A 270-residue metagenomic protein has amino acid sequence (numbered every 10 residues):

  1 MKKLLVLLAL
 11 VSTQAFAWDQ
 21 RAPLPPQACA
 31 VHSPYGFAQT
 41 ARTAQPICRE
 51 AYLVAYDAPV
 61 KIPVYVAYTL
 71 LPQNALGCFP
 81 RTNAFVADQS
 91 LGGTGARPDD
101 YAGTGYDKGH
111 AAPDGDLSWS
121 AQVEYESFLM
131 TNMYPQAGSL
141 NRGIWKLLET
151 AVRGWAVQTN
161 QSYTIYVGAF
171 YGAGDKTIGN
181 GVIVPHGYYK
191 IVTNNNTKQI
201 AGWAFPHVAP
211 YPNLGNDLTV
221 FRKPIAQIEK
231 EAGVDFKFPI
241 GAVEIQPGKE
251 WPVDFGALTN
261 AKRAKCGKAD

Functional and structural regions predicted by a protein language model:
L4-T13: Sec-dependent N-terminal signal peptides
V6-L7, V54, N194: Short amphipathic alpha-helical "recognition" segments used for binding
Q14-A15, Q122: Hydrophobic alpha-helical membrane context
A15-P63, V243-E250, F255-G256, A264-D270: N-terminal module-boundary/linker segments of secreted carbohydrate-active enzymes
H32, F85, V152-G154: Generic hydrophobic, helix-prone segments enriched in Leu/Val/Ile
P46-K108: Short, His- and charge-rich active-site/binding loops that engage polyanionic ligands
S90-D270: Domain-level detector of nuclease and nuclease-like folds in predominantly extracellular/periplasmic contexts
